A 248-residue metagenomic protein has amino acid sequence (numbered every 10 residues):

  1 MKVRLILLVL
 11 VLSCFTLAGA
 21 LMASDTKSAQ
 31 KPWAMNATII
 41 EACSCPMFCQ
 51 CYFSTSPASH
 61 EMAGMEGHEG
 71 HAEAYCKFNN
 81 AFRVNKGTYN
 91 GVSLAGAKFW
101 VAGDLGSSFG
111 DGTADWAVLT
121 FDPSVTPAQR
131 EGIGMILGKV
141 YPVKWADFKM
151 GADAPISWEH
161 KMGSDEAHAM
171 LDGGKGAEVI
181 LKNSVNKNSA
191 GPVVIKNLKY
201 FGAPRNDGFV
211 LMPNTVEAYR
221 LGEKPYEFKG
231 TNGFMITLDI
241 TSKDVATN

Functional and structural regions predicted by a protein language model:
M1-L5: Positively charged n-region of N-terminal signal peptides that target proteins for export
L8-A18: Bacterial N-terminal signal peptides
A18-A23, S28: Boundary at the C-terminal end of the N-terminal hydrophobic targeting segment
K27-T88: N-terminal segment immediately downstream of the Sec signal-peptide cleavage site in secreted/extracellular proteins
F53-T55, V92, Q129: Short acidic, gly/pro-rich beta-turn/loop elements at beta-sheet edges and active-site/ligand-binding grooves
H60, G96-F99, I136-L137: Short intrinsically disordered coil segments
K86-P127: Mid-chain, structured segments of secreted extracytoplasmic proteins
G110-N248: Mature, soluble, non-transmembrane domains
